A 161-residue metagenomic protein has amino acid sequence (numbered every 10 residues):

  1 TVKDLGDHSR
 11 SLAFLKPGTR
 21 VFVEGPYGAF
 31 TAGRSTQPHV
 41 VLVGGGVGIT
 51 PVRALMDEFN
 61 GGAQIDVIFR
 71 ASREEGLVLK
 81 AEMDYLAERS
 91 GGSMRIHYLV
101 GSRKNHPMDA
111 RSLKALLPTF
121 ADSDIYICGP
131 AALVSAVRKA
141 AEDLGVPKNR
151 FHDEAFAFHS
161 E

Functional and structural regions predicted by a protein language model:
T1-E24, T31, P38-V40, Q64-D66 (+3 more regions): Ferredoxin-reductase
D7-S9, R73-D124, A140: C-terminal helical cap/extension that packs against the catalytic core of soluble nucleotide-cofactor enzymes
F22, R95-L99, H152-E154: General small-molecule cofactor/ligand-binding pocket signal
R34-P38, F120-A121: Short helix-loop-beta connector
H39, A63-V67, S93-R95, D124 (+1 more regions): Residues at the starts of beta-strands that form the adenosine-phosphate
G48, P130: Short, conserved phosphate/pyrophosphate- and ester-handling motifs at nucleotide-, phospho-/glycolipid
I49-N60: Histidine-anchored nucleotide/phosphate-binding helix
L144-E161: Short, flexible loop segments at boundaries between secondary-structure elements
